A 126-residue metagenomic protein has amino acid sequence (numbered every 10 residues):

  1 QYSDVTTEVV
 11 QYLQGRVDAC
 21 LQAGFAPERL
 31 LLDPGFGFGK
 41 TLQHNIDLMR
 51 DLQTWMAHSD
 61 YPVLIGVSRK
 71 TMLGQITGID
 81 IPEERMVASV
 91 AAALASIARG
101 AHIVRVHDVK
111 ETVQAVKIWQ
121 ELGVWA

Functional and structural regions predicted by a protein language model:
Q1-A23, E28, G39-A126: Active-site-adjacent loop and "lid" segments of alpha/beta metabolic enzymes
F36: Acidic/histidine-rich catalytic cores of soluble enzymes
